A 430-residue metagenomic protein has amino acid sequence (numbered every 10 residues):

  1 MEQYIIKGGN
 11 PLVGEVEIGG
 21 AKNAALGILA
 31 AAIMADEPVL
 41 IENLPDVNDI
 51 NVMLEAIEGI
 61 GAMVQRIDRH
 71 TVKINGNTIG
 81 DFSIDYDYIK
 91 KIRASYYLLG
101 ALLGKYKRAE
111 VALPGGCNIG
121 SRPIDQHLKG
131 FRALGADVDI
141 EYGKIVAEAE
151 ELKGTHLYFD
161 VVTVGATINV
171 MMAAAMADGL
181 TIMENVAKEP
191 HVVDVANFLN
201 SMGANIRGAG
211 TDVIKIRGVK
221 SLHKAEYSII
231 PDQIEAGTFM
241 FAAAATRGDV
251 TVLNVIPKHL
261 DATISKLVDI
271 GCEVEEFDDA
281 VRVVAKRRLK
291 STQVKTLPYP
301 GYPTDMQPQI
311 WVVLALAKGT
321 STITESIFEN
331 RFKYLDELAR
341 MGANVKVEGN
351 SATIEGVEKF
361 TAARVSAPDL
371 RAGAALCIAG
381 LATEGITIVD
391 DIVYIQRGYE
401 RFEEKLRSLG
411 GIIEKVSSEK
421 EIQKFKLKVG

Functional and structural regions predicted by a protein language model:
M1-G430: Short, structured segments at the rim of ligand-binding sites
